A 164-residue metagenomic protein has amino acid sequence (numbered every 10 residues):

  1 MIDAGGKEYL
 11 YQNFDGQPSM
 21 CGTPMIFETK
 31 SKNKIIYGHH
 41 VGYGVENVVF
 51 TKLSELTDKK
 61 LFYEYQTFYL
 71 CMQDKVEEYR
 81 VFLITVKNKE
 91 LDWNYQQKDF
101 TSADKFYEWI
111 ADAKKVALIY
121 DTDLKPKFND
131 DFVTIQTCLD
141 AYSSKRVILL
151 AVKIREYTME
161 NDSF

Functional and structural regions predicted by a protein language model:
M1-F164: Solvent-exposed, non-transmembrane regions of membrane-associated and secreted proteins
